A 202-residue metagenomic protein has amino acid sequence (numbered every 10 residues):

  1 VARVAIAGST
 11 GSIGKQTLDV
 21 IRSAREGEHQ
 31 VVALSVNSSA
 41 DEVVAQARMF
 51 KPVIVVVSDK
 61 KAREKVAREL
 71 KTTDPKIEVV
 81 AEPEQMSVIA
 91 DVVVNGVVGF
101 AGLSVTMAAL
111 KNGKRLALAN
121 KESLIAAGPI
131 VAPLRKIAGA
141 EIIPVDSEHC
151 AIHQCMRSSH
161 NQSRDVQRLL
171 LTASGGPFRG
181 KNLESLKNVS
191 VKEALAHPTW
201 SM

Functional and structural regions predicted by a protein language model:
V1-F100: N-terminal glycine-/serine-/threonine-rich beta1-alpha1-beta2 phosphate-ribose binding loop of Rossmann-like
Q16-E26, A45-Q46, L124-G139, C155-S158: Active-site-proximal loop->helix
K51-V53, D74-I77, N112-R115, I137-A140: A short helix->loop->beta-strand "cap" motif at the edges of active sites that frequently abuts
S58-D59, A119-K121: Short beta->alpha connector loops at strand-helix junctions that form conserved, small/polar/Pro-enriched
A62-E64, S123-A127, H149-A151, G176-F178: Short gly/pro/ser/thr-enriched loop/turn and capping motifs at secondary-structure boundaries
V66, F100-N112, K121-A140: Rossmann-fold NAD(P)-binding glycine/threonine-rich loop
V131-H149, R168-L169: Rossmann-fold dehydrogenase core element
H149-M202: Conserved anion/nucleotide-ligand pocket segment
